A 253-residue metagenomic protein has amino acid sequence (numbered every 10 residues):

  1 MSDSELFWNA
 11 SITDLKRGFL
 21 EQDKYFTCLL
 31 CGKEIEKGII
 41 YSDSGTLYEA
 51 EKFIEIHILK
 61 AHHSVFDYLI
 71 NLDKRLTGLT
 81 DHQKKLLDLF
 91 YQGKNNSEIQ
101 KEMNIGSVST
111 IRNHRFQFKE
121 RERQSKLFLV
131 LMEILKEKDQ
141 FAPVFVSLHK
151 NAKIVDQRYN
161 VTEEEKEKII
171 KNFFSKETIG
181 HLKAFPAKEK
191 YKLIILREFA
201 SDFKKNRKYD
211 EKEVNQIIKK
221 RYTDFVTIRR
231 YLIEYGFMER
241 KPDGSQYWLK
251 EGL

Functional and structural regions predicted by a protein language model:
T27-G32: Short cysteine-rich clusters marking metal-coordination/redox-active sites
I39-L69: C-terminal recognition-helix end and immediately following basic linker of small zinc-binding "finger" domains
R75-N95: Short amphipathic alpha helix immediately N-terminal
E98-N104: Short alpha-helical "recognition helix" segments of helix-turn-helix
H114-S125, V214: DNA major-groove recognition helices of helix-turn-helix
R123-K126, E234-D243: A short, conserved structural fragment
E167-F203: Short alpha-helical segments that sit at the start of domains
K205-I218: Short acidic, hydrophobic short linear motifs in intrinsically disordered regions
